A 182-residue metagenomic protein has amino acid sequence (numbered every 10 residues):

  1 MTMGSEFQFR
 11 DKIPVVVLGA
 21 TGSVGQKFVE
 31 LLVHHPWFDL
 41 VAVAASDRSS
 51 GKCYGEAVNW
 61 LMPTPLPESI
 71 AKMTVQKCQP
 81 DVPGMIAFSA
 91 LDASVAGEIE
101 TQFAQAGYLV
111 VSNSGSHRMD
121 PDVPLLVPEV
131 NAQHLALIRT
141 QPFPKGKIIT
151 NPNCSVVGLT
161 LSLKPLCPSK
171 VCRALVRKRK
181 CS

Functional and structural regions predicted by a protein language model:
M1-S182: N-terminal Rossmann-like NAD(P) cofactor-binding subdomain of oxidoreductases, focused on the glycine-rich
